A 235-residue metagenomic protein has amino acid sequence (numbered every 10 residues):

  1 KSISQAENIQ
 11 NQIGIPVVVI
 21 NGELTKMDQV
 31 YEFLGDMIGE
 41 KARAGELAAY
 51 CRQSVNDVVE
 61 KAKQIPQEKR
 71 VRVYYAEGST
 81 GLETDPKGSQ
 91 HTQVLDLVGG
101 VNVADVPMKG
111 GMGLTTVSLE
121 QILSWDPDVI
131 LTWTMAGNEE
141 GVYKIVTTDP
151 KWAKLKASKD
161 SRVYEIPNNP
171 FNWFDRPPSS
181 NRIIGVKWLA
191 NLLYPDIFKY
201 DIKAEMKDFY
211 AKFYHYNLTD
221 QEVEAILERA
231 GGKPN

Functional and structural regions predicted by a protein language model:
K1, I15, S118-M135: Proline-aspartate-enriched helix->loop->beta-strand connector
I3, D28, D85-T92, D149: Short, surface-exposed alpha-helical segments at coil->helix boundaries
I3-S4, E60, L114-Q121, V146-A153: Alpha-helical scaffolding within the catalytic cores of extracellular/periplasmic polymer-degrading hydrolases
S4-E83, L114, E165-P234: Extracytoplasmic substrate-binding proteins
Q12-I13, V98-G99, K159: Short, structured coil segments at secondary-structure junctions
V19-I20, D105, T132: Short beta-strand and adjacent tight-turn residues that come in two discontinuous sequence segments and form the edges
T84-G113: Alpha-helical, coiled-coil/dimerization segments enriched in small aliphatic residues
V129-L192: Active-site/pore-lining binding-face segments in mid-to-C-terminal subdomains
